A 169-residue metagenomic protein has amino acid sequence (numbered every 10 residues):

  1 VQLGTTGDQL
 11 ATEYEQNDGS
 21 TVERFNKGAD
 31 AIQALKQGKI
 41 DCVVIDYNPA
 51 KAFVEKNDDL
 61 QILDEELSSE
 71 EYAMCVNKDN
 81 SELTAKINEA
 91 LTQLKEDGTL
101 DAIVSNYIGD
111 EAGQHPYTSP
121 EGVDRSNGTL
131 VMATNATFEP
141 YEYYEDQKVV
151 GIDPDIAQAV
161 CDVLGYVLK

Functional and structural regions predicted by a protein language model:
V1-T6, S20, T129-T134: Short loop->beta-strand "edge-of-pocket" segments that line small-molecule binding or catalytic clefts across diverse
L3-T6, K51, A73-G113, P154-Q158 (+1 more regions): Extended ligand-binding regions for polar small-molecule ligands
Q9-E13, A29, A34-S68: A ligand-binding cleft/hinge motif common to bilobed small-molecule-binding domains
Y14-D18: Helix-loop-beta element that forms the nucleotide-linked donor phosphate-binding surface in glycosyltransferases
V22, D64-E65, D101-N106, L168-K169: Surface-exposed patches in mature extracellular/periplasmic domains of secreted proteins
V22-Q37, E70, P154, K169: Short helix-initiation/N-cap motifs at beta->coil->alpha
R24, K86, R125-K169: Extracytoplasmic small-molecule ligand-binding "clamshell" domains of the periplasmic binding protein/Venus flytrap
Y47, K51-E89, E111, H115-S119 (+2 more regions): Periplasmic-binding protein-like
